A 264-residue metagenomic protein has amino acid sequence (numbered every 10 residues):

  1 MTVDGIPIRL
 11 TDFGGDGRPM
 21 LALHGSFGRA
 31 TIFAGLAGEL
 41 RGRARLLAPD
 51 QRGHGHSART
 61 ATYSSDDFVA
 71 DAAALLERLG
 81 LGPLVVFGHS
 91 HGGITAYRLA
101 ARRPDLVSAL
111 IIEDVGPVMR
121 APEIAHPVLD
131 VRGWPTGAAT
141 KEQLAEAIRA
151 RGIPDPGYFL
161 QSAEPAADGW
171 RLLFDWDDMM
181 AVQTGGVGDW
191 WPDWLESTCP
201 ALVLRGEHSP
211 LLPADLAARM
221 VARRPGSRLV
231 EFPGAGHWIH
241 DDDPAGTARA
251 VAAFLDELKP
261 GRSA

Functional and structural regions predicted by a protein language model:
M1-M20, R41-A44, L81-G82, G226 (+1 more regions): Alpha/beta-hydrolase fold catalytic core
R9-A58: Conserved HGGG/HGGXW glycine-rich cap/lid loop of the alpha/beta-hydrolase fold
D67-L84: Conserved acidic catalytic loop of the alpha/beta-hydrolase fold
G88, G92, A96: Gly/Ala-rich beta-loop-alpha elbow adjacent to hydrolase catalytic centers
Y97-A101, S108-A138: Flexible "cap/lid" loop of the alpha/beta hydrolase fold
A139-D193: Conserved alpha/beta-hydrolase catalytic His-Asp/Glu region
G169-R223, R228-E231: Conserved serine/cysteine hydrolase catalytic core
F232-P244: Catalytic histidine-centered segment of alpha/beta-hydrolase-like enzymes
